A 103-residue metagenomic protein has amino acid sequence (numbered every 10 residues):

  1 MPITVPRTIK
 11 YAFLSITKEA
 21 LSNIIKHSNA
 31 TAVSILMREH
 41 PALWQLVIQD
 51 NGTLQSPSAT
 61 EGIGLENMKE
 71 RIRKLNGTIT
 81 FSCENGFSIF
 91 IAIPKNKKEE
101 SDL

Functional and structural regions predicted by a protein language model:
M1-K18: Conserved short strand/loop->alpha-helix "switch" segment adjacent to the catalytic nucleotide/phosphoryl-transfer site
L21-S28: Short helix-loop "hinge" at the ATP-lid/N-box region of the Bergerat-fold HATPase_c
N29, H40, C83-N85: Structural motif
A32-A42: Short beta-strand/loop element within the Bergerat-fold HATPase_c
M37-E39, F81, I91: Conserved catalytic core of two-component histidine kinases
Q45-G52: Conserved DxG motif in ATP/Mg2+-binding regions
P57-F87: ATP phosphate-binding glycine-rich loop and adjacent ATP-lid/helix-beta elements within ATP-binding kinase/ATPase
F87-K97: Short C-terminal beta-strand
